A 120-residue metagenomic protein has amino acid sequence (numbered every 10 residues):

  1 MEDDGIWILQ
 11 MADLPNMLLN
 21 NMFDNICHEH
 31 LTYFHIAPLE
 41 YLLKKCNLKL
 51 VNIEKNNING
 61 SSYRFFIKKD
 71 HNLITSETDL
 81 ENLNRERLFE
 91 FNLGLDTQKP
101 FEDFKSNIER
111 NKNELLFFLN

Functional and structural regions predicted by a protein language model:
M1-W7: Short glycine-dipeptide loop
E2, C46-K49: A structural motif corresponding to the C-terminal end of an alpha-helix and its immediate exit/capping segment
I8-Q10, N52-E54, R64-K68: Short beta-strand segments
L9-T32, I36-L39, L43: Short, glycine-/aromatic-enriched active-site segment of Class I SAM-dependent methyltransferases
H28-Y33, I53, F101, K105-I108: Hydrophobic alpha-helical scaffolding
L48-N59: Conserved S-adenosyl-L-methionine
N59-N107: Flexible, glycine-/basic-rich loop-and-beta segments that form/coincide with the SAM-dependent methyltransferase
N107-N120: A short, well-structured juxtamembrane/interface segment
